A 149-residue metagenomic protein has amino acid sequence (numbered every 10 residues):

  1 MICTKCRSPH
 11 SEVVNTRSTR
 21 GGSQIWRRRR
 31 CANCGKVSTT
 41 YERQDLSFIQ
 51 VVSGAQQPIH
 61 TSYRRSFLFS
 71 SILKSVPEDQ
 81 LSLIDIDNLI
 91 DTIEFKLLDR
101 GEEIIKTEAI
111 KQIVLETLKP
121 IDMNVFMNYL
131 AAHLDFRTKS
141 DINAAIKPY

Functional and structural regions predicted by a protein language model:
M1, R29: Cys/His-enriched microdomains
T4-S8, N33: Short, cysteine/histidine-rich loop/knuckle motifs that typically chelate Zn2+
P9-S11, S38: Cys/His-rich microdomains that often coordinate metals
V13-R17, Y41-Q44: Short Cys/His-rich "knuckle" micro-motifs
R17-W26: Short linker/helix segments within small regulatory modules
A32-F48: Short metal-binding segments enriched for Cys and/or His
R43-Y149: Charged, amphipathic alpha-helical regulatory modules used for macromolecular assembly or allosteric control
